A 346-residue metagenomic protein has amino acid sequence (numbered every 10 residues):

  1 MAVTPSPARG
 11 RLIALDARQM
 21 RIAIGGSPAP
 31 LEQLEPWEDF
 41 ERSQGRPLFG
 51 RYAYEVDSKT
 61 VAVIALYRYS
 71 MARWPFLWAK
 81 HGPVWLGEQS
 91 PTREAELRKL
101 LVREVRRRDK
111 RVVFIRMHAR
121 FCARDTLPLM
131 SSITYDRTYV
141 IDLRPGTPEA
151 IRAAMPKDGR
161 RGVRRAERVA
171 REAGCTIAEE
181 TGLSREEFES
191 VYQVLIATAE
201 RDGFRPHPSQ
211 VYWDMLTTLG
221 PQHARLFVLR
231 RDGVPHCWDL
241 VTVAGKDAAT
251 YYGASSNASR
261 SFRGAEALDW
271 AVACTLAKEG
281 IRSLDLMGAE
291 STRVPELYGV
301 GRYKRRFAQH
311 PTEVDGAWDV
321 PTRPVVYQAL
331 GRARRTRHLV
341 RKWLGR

Functional and structural regions predicted by a protein language model:
A2-A17, F40, F49-G50, R120 (+3 more regions): Active-site/acyl-donor-binding loops of N-acyltransferases
A8-D57, V61-R73, A119-T138, G146-S261: A conserved beta-strand-loop-helix scaffold within acyl/acetyltransferase catalytic domains
Y69, P91-A95, L297: Conserved strand-to-helix beginnings and helix N-cap segments that scaffold or border functional pockets
A72-K80: N-terminal cap/recognition module
F76, R111-F114, D247, S283: Residues at the N-termini of beta-strands
K80-P91, P145-G146, G253-F262, E290-T292: A short, internal acetyl-CoA/4′-phosphopantetheine-binding micro-motif in the GNAT/acyltransferase core
P83-R124: A gly/proline- and charged-residue-enriched helix-loop-helix capping module
K99-E104, W213-Q328: Aromatic (often tryptophan-rich) hydrophobic motifs at membrane interfaces
